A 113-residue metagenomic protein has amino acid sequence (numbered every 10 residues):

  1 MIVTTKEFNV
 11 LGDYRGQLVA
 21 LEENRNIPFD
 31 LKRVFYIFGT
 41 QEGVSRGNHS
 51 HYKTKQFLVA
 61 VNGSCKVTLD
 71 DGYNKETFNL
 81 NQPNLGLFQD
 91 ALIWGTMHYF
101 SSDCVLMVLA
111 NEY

Functional and structural regions predicted by a protein language model:
M1-L85, S102-D103, V108-N111: Non-catalytic, conserved peripheral segments adjacent to functional cores
Q82-L87, L92-Y99: Well-ordered alpha/beta subsegment
